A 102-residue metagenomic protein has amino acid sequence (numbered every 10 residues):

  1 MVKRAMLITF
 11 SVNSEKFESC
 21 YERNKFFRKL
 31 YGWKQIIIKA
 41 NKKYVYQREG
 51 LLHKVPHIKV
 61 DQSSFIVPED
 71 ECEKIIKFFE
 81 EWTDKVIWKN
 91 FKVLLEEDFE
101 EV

Functional and structural regions predicted by a protein language model:
M1-N24: Short S/T/G/P-rich N-terminal loop/turn motif that feeds into the first structured element of a domain
N13-E15, D70-C72, V93-D98: Generic structural motif
E22-L30, K34: Basic, often amphipathic N-terminal segments
Y31-I36, K89-V93: Glycine-rich loops and low-complexity Gly/Arg-rich segments that provide flexible linkers or classic glycine-based
G32-T83: Short, intrinsically disordered low-complexity segments
T83-F99: Conserved short beta-strand edge segments in small beta-sheet-based binding/regulatory domains
